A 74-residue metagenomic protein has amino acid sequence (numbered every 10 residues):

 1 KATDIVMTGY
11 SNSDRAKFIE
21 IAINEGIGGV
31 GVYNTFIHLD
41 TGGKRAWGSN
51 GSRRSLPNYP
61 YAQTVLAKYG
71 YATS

Functional and structural regions predicted by a protein language model:
K1-S74: Catalytic cores and adjacent binding grooves of peptidoglycan-active enzymes
